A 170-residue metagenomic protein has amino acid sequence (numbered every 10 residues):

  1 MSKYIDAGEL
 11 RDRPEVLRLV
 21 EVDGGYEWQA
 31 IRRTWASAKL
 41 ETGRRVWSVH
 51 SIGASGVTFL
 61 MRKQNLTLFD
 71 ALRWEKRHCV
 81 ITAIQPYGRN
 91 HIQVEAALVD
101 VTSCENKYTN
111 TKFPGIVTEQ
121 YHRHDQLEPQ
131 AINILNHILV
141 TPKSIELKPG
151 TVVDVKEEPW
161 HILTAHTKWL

Functional and structural regions predicted by a protein language model:
M1-L68, H78-L135, K168-L170: N-terminal disorder-to-order initiation segments that are Gly/Lys/Arg-biased and fold into the first beta/loop/alpha
Q64-T67, L72, I145-K148: Short, well-ordered loop/turn sites that connect or cap secondary structure elements
D70-V80, V152-H161: Ser/Thr/Gly-rich low-complexity blocks that favor extended beta-strand/coil architectures
E128-P149: A conserved acidic, glycine/proline-rich C-terminal tail/linker
L135, L147-P149, V153-L170: C-terminal, beta-strand-rich globular interaction domains
